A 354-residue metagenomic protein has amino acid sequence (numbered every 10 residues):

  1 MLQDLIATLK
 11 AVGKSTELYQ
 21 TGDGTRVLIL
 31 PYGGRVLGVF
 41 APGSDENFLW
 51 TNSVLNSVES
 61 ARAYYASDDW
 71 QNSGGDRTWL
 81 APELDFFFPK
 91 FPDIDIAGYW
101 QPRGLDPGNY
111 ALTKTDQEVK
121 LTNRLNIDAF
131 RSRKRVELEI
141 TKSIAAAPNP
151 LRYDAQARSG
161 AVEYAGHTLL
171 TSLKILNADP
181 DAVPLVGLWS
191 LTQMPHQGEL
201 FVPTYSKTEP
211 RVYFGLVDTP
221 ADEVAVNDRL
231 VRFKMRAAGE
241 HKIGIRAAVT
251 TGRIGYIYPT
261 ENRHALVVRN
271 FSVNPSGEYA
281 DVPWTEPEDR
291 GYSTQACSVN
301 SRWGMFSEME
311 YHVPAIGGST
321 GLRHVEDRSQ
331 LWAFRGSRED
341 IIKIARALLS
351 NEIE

Functional and structural regions predicted by a protein language model:
M1-T168, S172, L176-L230, A237-E354: Surface-exposed acidic/polar loop and edge beta-strand patches at domain peripheries
